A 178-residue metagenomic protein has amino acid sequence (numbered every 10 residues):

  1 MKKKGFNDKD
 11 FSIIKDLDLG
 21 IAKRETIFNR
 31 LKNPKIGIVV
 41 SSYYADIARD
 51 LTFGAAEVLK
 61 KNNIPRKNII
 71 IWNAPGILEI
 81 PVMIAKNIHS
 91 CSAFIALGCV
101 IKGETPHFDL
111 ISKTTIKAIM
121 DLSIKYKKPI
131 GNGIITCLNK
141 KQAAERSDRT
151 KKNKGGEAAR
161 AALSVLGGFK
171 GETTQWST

Functional and structural regions predicted by a protein language model:
M1-K32: N-terminal amphipathic/basic leader segments beginning at the initiator methionine
I27-A74: Glycine-rich phosphate/diphosphate-binding loop of Rossmann-like nucleotide-binding domains
S42-Y43, C99-V100, I135-N139: Short, ordered loop/turn segments at secondary-structure junctions
A56, K60-K61, R66-H89, P106 (+1 more regions): Amphipathic alpha-helical hairpins
E79-I119: Glycine-rich phosphate-binding loop
D109-T136: Short, acidic/small-residue loops that bind anionic groups at enzyme active sites
L138-N153: Phosphate-binding/catalytic loops
K152-T178: A charged, well-structured terminal subsegment
